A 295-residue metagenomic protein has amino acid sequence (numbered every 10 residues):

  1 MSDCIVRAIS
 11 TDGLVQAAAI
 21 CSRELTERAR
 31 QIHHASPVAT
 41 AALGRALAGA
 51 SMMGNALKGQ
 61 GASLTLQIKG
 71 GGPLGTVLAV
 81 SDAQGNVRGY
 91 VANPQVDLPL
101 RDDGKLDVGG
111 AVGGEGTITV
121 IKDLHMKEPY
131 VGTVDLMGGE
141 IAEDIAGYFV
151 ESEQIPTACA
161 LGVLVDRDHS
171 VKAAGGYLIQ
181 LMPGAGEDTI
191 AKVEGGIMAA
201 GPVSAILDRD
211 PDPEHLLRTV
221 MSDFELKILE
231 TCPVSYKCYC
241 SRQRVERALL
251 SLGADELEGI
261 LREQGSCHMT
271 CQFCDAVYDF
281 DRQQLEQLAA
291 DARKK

Functional and structural regions predicted by a protein language model:
M1-E230: Interaction interfaces in information-processing and related assembly proteins
M198-K295: Cys/His-clustered metal-coordination modules, chiefly Zn-binding fingers
